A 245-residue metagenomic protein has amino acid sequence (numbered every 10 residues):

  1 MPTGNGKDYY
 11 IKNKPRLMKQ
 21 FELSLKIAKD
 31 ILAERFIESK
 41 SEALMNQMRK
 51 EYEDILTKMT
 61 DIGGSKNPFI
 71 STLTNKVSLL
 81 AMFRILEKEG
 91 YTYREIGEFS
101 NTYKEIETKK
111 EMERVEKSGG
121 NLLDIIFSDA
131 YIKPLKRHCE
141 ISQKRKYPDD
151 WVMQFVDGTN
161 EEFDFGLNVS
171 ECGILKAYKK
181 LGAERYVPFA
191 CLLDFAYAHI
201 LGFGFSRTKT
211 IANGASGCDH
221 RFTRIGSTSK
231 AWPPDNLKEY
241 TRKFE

Functional and structural regions predicted by a protein language model:
M1-E89: N-terminal, charged low-complexity regulatory/assembly segments
T74-K180: Amphipathic interaction/junction segments at domain boundaries or subunit interfaces
I174-A177, I225-A231: Short, charged/polar, Gly/Pro-enriched secondary-structure boundary elements
K180-V187: Short, glycine/charged-rich beta-strand-loop motifs at protein surfaces that mediate ligand recognition and catalysis
V187-T210: Conserved short secondary-structure elements within globular domains
K209, K230-P233: Acidic, proline/glycine-rich low-complexity IDRs
I211-R224: C-terminal edge-of-domain segments
P234-E245: Short, cationic low-complexity segments
